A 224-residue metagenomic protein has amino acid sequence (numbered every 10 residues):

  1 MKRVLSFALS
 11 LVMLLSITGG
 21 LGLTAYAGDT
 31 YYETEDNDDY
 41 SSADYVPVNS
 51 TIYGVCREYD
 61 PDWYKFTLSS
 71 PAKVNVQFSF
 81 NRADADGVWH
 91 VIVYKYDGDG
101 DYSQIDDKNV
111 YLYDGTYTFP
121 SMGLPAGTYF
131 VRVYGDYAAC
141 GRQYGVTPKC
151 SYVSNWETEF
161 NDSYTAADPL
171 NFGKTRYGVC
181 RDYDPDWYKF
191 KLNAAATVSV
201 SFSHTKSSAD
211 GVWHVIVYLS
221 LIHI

Functional and structural regions predicted by a protein language model:
M1-A8: Positively charged n-region of N-terminal signal peptides that target proteins for export
L9, M13-I17: Hydrophobic core
I17-Y31: Sec-dependent signal peptide cleavage junction
G28-V46, Y64, V93-D97, P125-L170 (+3 more regions): C-terminal edge strands of extracellular/lumenal beta-sandwich accessory domains
S50-P71, T116-F119, F130, K174-A195: Non-catalytic, beta-strand-enriched accessory regions in extracellular/secretory proteins and membrane protein
V76-F78, Y129-G135, V200: Extracellular beta-strand-rich recognition modules
F80-V88, A138-C140, H204-V212: Extended, low-complexity, turn-rich repeat/linker tracts enriched in Gly/Pro/Ser/Thr and Asp/Glu that occur
I222-I224: Conserved small/polar residues in nucleotide/adenosyl-binding loops
